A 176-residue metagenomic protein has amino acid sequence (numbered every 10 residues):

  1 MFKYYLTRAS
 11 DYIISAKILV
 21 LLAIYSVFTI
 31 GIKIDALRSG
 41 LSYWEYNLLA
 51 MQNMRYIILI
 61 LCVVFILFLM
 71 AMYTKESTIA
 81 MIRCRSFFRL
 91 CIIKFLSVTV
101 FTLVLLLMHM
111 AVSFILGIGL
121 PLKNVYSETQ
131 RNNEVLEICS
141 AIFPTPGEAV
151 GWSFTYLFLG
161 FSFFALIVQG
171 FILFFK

Functional and structural regions predicted by a protein language model:
M1, F87, I142-P146: Juxtamembrane loop-helix boundary motifs flanking transmembrane segments in multi-pass membrane proteins
M1-V20: Aromatic- and glycine-rich beta-strand/loop motifs that create alpha-glucan
Y5-L6, S10, F88-T99: Interfacial transmembrane-helix starts/ends
A9, R85-R89, V168-K176: Membrane-interface helix-boundary motifs at transmembrane edges
K17-A23, F175-K176: Pore- or pathway-lining transmembrane helices of multi-pass membrane proteins that form conduits for solutes/ions
S26-F68, I92-F174: Secretory targeting signals
L67-R83: Transmembrane helix boundary and interhelical loop/hinge segments in multi-pass membrane proteins
